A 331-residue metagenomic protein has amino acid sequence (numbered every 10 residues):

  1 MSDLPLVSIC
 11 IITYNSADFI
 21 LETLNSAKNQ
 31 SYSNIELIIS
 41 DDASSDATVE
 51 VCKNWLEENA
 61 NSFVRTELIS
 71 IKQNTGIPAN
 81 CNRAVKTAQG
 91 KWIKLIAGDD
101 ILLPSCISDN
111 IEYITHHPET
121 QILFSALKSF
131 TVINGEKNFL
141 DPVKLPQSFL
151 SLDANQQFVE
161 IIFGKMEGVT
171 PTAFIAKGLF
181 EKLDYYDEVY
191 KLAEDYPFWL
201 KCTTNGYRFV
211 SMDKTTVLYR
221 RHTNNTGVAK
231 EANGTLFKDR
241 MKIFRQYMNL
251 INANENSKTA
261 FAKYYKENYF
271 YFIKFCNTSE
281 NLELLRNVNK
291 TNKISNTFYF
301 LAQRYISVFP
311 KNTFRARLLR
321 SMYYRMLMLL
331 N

Functional and structural regions predicted by a protein language model:
M1-K28: N-proximal low-complexity "stem/linker" segments adjacent to membrane-targeting elements
L4, T204, R221-N331: C-terminal subregions of glycosyltransferases and related glycan-biosynthesis enzymes
L21, D46-L56, I101, S105: Acidic helix N-cap motif at the loop->helix transition within catalytic regions of sugar-transfer enzymes
D41-E50, Q73, A97: A conserved acidic beta->alpha catalytic loop
S70-A88, D109: Glycine-rich, basic loop-to-helix element that forms the pyrophosphate-binding segment of sugar-nucleotide handling
I93: Short aromatic/hydrophobic "clamp" motif used to bind/position activated sugar donors
S105-L140: Conserved donor NDP-sugar-binding/catalytic core segment of glycosyltransferases
S125, S148-L236: Conserved nucleotide-sugar donor-binding catalytic segment
